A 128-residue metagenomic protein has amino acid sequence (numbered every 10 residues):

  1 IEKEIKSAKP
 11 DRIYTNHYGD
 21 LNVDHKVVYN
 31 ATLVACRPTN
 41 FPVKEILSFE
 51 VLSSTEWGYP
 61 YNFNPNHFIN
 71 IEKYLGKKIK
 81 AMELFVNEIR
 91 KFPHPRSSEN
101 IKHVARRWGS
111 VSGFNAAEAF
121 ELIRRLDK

Functional and structural regions predicted by a protein language model:
I1-K128: Metal-dependent de-N-acetylase/amidase catalytic core
